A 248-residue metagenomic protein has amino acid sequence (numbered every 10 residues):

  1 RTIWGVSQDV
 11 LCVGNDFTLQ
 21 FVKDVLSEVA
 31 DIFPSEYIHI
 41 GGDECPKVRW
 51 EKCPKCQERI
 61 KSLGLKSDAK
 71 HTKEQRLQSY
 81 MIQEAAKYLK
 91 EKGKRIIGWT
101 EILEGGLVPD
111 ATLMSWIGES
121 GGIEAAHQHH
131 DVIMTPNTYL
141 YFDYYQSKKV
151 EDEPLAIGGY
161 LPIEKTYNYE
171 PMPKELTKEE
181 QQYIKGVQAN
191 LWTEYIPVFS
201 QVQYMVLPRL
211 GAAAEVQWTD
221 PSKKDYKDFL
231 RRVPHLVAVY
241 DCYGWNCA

Functional and structural regions predicted by a protein language model:
R1-Q20, V48-S79: Aromatic- and acidic-residue-enriched carbohydrate-binding clefts of CAZyme catalytic domains
V10-G41: An active-site-proximal structural segment forming one wall of the substrate-binding cleft that immediately precedes
V22, I40, L89, L113 (+1 more regions): Conserved, mostly hydrophobic/aromatic
V22-A30, I82-A86, G122: Generic structural signal for well-ordered alpha-helices, preferentially at hydrophobic/aromatic core positions
V29-E36, K87-R95: Secondary-structure transition/capping motifs at alpha-helix termini and the adjoining loop/turn into the next element
E36-V48, W99, W192-T193: Short acidic/histidine-rich active-site segments
E58-R59, L65, A85-Y88, P109-S115: Catalytic domains of cell-wall/extracellular-matrix polysaccharide-remodeling enzymes, centered on de-N-acetylation
R95-E101, G106-A111, S115-A248: Flexible, acidic glycine-rich loops studded with aromatic residues
